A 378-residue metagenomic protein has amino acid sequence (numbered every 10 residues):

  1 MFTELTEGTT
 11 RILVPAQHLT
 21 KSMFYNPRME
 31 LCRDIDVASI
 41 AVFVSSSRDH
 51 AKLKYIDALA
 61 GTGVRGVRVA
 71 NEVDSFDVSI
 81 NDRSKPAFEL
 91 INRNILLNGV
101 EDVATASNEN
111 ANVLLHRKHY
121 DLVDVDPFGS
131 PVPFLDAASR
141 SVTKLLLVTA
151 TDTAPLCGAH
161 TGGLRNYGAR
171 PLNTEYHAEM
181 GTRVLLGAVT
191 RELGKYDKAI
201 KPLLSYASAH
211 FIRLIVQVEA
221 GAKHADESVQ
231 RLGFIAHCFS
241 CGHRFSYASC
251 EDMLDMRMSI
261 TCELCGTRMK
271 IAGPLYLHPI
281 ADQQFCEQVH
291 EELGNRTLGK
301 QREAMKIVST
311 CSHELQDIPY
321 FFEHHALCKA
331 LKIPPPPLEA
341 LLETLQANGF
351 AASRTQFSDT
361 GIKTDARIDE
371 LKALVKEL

Functional and structural regions predicted by a protein language model:
M1-L378: SAM-dependent transferase fold signal centered on methyltransferase-like domains, encompassing both Class I
